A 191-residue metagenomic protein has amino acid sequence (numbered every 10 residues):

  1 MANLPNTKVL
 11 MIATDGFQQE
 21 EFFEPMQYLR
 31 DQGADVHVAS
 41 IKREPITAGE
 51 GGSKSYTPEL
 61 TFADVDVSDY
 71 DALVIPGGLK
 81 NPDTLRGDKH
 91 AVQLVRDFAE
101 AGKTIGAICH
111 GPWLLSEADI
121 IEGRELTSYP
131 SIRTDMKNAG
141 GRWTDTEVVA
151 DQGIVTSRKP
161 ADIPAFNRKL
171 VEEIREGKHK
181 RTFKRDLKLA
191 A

Functional and structural regions predicted by a protein language model:
M1-A101, I105, W113-G123, R133-A191: Extended, subdomain-level signal for the structured scaffold at the beginning of enzyme domains
C109: Catalytic nucleophile serine of serine hydrolases, specifically the conserved "nucleophile elbow" pentapeptide
L126: Anionic-ligand binding patches
